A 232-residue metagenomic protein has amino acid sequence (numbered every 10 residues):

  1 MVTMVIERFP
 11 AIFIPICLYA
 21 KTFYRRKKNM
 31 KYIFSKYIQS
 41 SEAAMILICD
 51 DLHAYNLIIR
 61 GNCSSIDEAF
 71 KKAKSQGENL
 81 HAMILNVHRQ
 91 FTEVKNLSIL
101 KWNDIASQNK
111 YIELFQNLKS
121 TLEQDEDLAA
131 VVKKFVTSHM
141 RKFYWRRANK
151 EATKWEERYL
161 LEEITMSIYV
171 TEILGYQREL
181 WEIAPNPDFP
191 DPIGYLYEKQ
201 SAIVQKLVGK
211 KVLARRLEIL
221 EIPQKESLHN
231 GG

Functional and structural regions predicted by a protein language model:
M1-G232: Compositional signal for N-terminal targeting/processing segments
